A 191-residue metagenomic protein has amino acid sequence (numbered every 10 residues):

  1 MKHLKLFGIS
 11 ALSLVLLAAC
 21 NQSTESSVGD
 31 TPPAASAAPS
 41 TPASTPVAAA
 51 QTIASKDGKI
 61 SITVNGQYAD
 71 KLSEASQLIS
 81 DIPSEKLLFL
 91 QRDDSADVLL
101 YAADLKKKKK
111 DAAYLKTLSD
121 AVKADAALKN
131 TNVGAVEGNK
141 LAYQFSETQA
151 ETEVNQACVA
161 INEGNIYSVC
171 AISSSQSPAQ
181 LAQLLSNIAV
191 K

Functional and structural regions predicted by a protein language model:
M1-A18: Sec-dependent bacterial lipoprotein signal peptides
C20-D30: Bacterial lipoprotein signal-peptidase II cleavage site
N21, A35-S36: Contiguous mid-protein beta-loop-alpha structural module that forms a pocket-lining wall or clamp of enzyme active
V28-T31, A38-S84: N-terminal "mature-domain start" segment
K59, K108-A112, S175-A179: Soluble non-cytosolic domains of exported or imported proteins
T63, A113, T117, Q180-Q183: Extracytoplasmic/secreted proteins, especially bacterial periplasmic and envelope-associated proteins
G66-Y68, N165-K191: Surface-exposed amphipathic alpha-helical segments
E74-Y167: Conserved polar/disulfide-associated segments of primarily extracytoplasmic proteins
